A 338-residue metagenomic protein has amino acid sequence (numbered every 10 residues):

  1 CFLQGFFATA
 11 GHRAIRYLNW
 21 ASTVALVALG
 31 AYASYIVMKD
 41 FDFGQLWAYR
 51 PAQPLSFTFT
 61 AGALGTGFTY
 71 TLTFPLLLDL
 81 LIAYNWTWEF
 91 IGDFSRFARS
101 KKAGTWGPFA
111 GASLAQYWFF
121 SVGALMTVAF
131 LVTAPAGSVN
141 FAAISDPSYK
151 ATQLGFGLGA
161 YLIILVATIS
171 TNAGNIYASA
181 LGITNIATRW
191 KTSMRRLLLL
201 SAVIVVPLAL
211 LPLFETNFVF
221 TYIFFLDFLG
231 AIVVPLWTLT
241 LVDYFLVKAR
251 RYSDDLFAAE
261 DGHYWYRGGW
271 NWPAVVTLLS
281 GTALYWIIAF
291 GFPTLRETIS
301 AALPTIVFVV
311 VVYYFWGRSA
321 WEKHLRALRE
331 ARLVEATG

Functional and structural regions predicted by a protein language model:
F2-S22, Y35-D40, G92-R99, N185-T188 (+3 more regions): Membrane-water interface regions at transmembrane-helix termini and the short interhelical loops of multi-pass membrane
L3-Q53, P108-A112, F225-V234, I306-F308: Membrane-interface loop-to-helix entry segments
A10-W20, W86-S121, P135-I144, A178-R196 (+1 more regions): Hydrophobic, small-residue-rich membrane helices and short re-entrant helix-turn-helix hairpins that build
R13-S22, T152-Y161, I186, W190-L200 (+3 more regions): Transmembrane helix-loop boundary segments of multi-pass membrane transporters
A25, L236-V311, H324-V334: C-terminal membrane-solvent junction of multi-pass transporters and transport-like membrane proteins
A25-V37, L80-W86, T105-V132, F156 (+1 more regions): Selective recognition of specific alpha-helical transmembrane segments in multi-pass small-molecule
L26-T60, T73-A83, G123-T133, T238-R250 (+2 more regions): Hydrophobic alpha-helical segments and their helix-loop junctions in multi-pass secondary transporters
N185-T216, F220, G262-L284: Loop-to-transmembrane helix boundary motifs in multi-pass membrane proteins
